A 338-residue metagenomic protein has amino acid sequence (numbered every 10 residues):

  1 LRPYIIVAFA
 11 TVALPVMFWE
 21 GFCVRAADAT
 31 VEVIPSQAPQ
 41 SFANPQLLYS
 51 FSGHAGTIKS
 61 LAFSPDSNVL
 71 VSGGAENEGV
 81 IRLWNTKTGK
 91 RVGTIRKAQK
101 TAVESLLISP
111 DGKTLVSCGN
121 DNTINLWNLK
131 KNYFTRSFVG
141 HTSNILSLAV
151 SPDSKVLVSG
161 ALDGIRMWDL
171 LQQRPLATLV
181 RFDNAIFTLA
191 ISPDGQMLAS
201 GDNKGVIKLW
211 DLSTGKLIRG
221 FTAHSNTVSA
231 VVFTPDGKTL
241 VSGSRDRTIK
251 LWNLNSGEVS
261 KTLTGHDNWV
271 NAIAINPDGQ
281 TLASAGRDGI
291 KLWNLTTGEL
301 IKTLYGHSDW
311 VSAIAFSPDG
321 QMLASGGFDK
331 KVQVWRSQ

Functional and structural regions predicted by a protein language model:
P3-Q338: WD40-repeat beta-propeller superdomains and closely related acidic/aromatic-rich repeat-like regions
